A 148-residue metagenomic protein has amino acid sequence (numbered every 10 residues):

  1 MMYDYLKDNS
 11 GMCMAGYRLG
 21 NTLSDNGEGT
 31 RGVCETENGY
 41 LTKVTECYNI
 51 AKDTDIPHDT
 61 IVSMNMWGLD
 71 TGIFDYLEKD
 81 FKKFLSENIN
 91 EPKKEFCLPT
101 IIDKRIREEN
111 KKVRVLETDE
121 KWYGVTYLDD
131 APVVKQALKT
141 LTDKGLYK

Functional and structural regions predicted by a protein language model:
M1-W67, T71: Conserved core of the sugar-phosphate nucleotidyltransferase
M12-M14, V115, W122: Conserved beta-strand scaffold positions in the cores of enzyme catalytic domains, especially in NTP/NDP-utilizing
N26, K79-D80, A137: Residue-level signal for well-ordered alpha-helical positions
T36, E117-T118: Generic beta-strand structural signal
V44, Y76-L77, V134: Residues that scaffold the ATP/ADP-binding catalytic core of kinase and kinase-like folds
T71-G72, D129: Alpha-helix/helix-capping structural signal
E78-K111: A C-terminal functional module that forms or caps the active site or interfaces directly with catalytic machinery
K104-K112, D119-K148: Hydrophobic helical membrane-anchoring modules
